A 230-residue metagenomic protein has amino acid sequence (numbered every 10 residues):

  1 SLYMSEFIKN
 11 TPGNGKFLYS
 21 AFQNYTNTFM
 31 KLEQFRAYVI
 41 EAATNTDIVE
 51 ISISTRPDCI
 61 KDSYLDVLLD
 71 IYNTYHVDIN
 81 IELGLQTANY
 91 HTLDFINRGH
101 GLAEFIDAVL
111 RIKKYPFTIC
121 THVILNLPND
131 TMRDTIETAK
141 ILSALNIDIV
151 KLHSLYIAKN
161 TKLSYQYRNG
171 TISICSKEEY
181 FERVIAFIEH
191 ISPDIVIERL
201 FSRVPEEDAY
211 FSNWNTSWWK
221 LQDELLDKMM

Functional and structural regions predicted by a protein language model:
S1-F7, T11-L32, D47-I60, V77-E104 (+1 more regions): Core AdoMet radical
I8-P12, Y38-T46, D66-D78, L110-K114: Acidic (Asp/Glu)-rich catalytic clusters
N14-L18, N45-I51, Y75-I79, K113-T118 (+2 more regions): Short, well-ordered coil/turn segments that N-cap beta-strands
L32-I40, K61-Y72, L93-I96, T135: Distinct, well-ordered alpha-helical segments
N45-T46, I71, A103-T121, I172-D194: Alpha-helix-loop-beta-strand connector modules within alpha/beta enzyme cores
G84, Y90, Y115-R133, S154-K159 (+2 more regions): Conserved strand-turn element in the central/C-terminal portion of the radical SAM core barrel that lines
P128-A144: Catalytic cores of alpha/beta
S143, I149, I157-M230: Auxiliary Fe-S-binding modules of radical SAM enzymes
